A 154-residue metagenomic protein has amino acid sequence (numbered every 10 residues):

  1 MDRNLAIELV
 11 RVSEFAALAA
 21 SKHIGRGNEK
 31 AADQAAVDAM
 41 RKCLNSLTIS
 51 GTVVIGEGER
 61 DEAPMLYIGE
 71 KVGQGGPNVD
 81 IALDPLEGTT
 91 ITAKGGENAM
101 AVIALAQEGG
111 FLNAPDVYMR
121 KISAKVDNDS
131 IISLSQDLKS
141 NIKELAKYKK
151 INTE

Functional and structural regions predicted by a protein language model:
M1-A82: N-terminal subdomain of lithium-sensitive/metallo-dependent phosphomonoesterases centered on the IMPase/IPPase/PAP
H23, N28-A31, T89, K147-E154: Proteins with a high burden of low-complexity, intrinsically disordered sequence enriched in S/T/G/P/A and R, requiring
A36, R60, G69, E97-A99 (+3 more regions): Generic preference for flexible, low-structure residues
N45-S46, K71-G76, D84, T92-G96 (+1 more regions): Solvent-exposed alpha-helices and their adjacent loops that cap or buttress functional pockets in soluble metabolic
M65-Y67, K94-G96, A114-V117: Short acidic, glycine/serine/threonine-rich loops at helix termini
P77-E87, I91-L112: DPxDG-like acidic metal-binding loop motif
V102, E108-E154: Acidic beta-strand-loop-alpha-helix segment within the catalytic core of divalent metal-dependent phosphate-processing
